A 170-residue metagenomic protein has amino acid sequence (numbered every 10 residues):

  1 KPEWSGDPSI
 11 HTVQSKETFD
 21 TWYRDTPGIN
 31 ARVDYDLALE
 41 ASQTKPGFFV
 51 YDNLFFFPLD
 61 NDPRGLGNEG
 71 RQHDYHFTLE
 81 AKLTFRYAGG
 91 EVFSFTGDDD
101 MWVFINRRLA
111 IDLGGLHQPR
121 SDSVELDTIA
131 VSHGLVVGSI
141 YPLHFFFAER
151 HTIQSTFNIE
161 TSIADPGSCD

Functional and structural regions predicted by a protein language model:
K1-D170: Acidic/polar, compositionally biased interaction segments
